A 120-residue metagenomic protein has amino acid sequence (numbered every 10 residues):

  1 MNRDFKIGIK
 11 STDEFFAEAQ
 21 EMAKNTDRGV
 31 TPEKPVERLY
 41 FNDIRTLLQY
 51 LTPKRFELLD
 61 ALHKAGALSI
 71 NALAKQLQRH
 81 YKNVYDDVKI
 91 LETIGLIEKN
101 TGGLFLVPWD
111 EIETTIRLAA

Functional and structural regions predicted by a protein language model:
G29-E57: Short alpha-helical segments that sit at the start of domains
R45-T52, S69, T101-A120: Short, cationic-aromatic polyanion-contact patches
D60-K64: Short, locally clustered residues in the helix-turn-helix/winged-helix DNA-binding domain
A72-L77: A short acidic, leucine-rich amphipathic alpha-helix
V88-K89: Short, hydrophobic-biased segments on the C-terminal half of alpha helices that form "recognition helices"
T93-G102: A short, conserved structural fragment
